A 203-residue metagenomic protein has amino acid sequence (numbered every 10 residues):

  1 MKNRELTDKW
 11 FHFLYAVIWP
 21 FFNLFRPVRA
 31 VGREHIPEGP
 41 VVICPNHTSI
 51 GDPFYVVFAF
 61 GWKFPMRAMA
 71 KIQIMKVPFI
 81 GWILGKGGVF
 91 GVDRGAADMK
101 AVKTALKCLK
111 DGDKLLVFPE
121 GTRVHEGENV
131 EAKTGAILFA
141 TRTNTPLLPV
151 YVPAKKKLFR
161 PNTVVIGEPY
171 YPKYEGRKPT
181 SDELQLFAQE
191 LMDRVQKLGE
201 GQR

Functional and structural regions predicted by a protein language model:
M1-K9, K100-R203: Non-catalytic C-terminal accessory region of glycerolipid acyltransferases and related lyso-lipid remodeling enzymes
T7, R29, M69-A70, R94-G95 (+2 more regions): A generic secondary-structure micro-motif detector that highlights 1-2 residue hydrophobic/ambivalent hotspots embedded
F11-I18: Membrane-interacting alpha-helical segments
A16, N23, H35-A96: Catalytic core of membrane glycerolipid acyltransferases/transacylases, capturing the structured, soluble-facing
N23-A30: Short gly/ser/thr-rich secondary-structure transition/capping motifs
P27, K63-P65, K86, G112 (+1 more regions): A generic structural signal for alpha->beta connector loops
A30, V77, M99-V102: Structural motif corresponding to alpha-helix initiation and N-cap regions
